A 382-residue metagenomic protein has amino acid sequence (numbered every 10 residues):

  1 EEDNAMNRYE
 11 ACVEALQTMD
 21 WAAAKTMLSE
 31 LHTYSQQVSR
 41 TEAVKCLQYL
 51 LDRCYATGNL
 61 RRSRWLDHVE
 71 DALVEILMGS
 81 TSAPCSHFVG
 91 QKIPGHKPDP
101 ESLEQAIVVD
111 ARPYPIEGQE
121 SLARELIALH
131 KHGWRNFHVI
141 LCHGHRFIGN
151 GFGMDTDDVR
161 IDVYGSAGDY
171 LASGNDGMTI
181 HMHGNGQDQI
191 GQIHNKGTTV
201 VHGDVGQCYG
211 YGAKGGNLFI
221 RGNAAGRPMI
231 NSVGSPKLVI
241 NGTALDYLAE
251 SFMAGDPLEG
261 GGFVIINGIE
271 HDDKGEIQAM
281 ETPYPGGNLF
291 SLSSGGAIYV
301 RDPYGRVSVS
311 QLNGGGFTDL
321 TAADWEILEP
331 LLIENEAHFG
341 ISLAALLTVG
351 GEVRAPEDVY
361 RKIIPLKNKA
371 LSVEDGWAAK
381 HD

Functional and structural regions predicted by a protein language model:
E1-D382: Long, distal/terminal scaffolding or interaction modules with repetitive or compositionally biased sequence
